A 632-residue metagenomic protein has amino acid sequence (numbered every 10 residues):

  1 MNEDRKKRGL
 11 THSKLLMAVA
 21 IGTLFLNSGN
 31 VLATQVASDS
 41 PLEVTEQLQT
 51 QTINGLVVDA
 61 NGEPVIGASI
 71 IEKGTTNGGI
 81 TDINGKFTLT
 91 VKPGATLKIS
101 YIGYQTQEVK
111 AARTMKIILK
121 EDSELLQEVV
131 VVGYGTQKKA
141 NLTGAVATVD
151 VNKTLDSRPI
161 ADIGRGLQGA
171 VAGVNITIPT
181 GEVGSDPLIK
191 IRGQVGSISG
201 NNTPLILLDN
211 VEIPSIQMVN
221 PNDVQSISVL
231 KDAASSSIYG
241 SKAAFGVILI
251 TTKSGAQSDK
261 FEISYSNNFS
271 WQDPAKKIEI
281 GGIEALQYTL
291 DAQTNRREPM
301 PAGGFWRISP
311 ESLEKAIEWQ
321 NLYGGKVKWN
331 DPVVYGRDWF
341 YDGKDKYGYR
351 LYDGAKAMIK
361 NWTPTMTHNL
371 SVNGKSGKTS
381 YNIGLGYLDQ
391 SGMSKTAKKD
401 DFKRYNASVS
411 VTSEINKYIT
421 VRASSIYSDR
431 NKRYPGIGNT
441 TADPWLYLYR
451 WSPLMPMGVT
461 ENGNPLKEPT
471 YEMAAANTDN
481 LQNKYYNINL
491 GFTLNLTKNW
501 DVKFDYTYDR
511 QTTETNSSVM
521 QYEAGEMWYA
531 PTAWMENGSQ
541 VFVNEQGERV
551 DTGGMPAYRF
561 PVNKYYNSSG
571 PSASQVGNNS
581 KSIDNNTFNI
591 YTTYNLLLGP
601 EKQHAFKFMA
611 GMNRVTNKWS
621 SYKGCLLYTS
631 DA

Functional and structural regions predicted by a protein language model:
M1-A407, T420-R422, E523: Short, small/polar-rich motifs associated with maturation and membrane association, primarily at protein termini
L26, V174, L496-N499, G599 (+1 more regions): Short secondary-structure junctions and interdomain/linker hinges
S123, T251-K253, S371-K375, S410-T412 (+3 more regions): Transmembrane beta-barrel domains of outer membrane proteins
Q257-R350, L388, G392-Y485, D505 (+1 more regions): Surface-exposed loop/interface segments of Gram-negative outer-membrane beta-barrel transport/assembly proteins
N369, S380, N499-D501, A605-F608: Beta-sheet entry/capping signal
N373-T379, E414-K417, F492-D501, L597-P600: Short, solvent-exposed loop/edge-beta patches enriched in aromatic
